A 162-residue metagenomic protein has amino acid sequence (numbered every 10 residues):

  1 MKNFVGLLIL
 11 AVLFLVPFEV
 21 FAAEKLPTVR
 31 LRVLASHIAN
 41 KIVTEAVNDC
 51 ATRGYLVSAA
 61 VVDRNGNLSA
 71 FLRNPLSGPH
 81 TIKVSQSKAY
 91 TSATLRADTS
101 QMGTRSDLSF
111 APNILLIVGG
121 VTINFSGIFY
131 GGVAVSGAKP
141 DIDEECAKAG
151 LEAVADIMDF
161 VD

Functional and structural regions predicted by a protein language model:
M1-F4: Positively charged n-region of N-terminal signal peptides that target proteins for export
L7-E19: Bacterial N-terminal signal peptides
A22-D162: Flexible, solvent-exposed loop/hinge segments and secondary-structure transition points
